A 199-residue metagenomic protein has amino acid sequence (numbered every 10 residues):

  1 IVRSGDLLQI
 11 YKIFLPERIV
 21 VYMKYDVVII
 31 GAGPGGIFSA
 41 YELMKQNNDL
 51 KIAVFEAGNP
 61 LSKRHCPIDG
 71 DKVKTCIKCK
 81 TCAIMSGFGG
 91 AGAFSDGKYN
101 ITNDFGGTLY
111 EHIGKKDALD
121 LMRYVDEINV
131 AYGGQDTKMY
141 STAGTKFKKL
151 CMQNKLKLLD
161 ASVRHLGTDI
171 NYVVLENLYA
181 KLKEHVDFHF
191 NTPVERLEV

Functional and structural regions predicted by a protein language model:
Q9-Y11, Y22: Low-complexity, intrinsically disordered or signal/transmembrane-proximal segments
M23-G35, A53-F55: Beta1/beta-strand and adjacent pyrophosphate-binding region of the FAD-binding site in flavoprotein oxidoreductases
A40, M44: Gly/Ala-rich phosphate-binding loop of Rossmann-like dinucleotide-binding domains, activating on the conserved
K45-L50: Conserved S-adenosyl-L-methionine
P60-V186: Conserved N-terminal/central alpha/beta ligand/cofactor-binding core
F190-V199: A conserved short coil-to-beta-strand element within the FAD-binding core of flavoproteins
